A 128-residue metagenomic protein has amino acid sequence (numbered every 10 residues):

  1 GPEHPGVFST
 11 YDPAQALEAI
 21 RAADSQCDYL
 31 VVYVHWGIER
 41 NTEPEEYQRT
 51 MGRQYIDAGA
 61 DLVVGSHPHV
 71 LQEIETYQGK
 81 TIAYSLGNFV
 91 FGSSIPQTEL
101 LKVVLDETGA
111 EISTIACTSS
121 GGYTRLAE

Functional and structural regions predicted by a protein language model:
G1-E128: Acidic, metal/ion-coordinating pockets
